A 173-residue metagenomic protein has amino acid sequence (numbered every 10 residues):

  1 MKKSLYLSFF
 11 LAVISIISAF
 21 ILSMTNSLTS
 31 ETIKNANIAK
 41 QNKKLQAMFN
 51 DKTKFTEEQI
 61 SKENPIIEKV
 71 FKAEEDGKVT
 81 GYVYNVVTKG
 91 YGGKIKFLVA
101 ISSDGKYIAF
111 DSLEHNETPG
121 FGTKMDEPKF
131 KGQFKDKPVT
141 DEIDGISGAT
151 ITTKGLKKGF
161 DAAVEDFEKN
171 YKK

Functional and structural regions predicted by a protein language model:
K2-K173: Flexible, solvent-exposed loop/hinge segments and secondary-structure transition points
